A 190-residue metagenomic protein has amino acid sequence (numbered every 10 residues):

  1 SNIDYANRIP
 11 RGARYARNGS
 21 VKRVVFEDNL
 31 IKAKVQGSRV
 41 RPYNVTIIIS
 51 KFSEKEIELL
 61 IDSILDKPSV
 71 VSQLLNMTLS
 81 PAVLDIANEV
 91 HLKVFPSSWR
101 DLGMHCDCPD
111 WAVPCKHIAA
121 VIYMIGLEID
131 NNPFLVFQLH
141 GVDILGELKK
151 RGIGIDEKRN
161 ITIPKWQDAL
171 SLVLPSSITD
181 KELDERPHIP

Functional and structural regions predicted by a protein language model:
S1-P190: Long, low-complexity, compositionally biased intrinsically disordered regions
